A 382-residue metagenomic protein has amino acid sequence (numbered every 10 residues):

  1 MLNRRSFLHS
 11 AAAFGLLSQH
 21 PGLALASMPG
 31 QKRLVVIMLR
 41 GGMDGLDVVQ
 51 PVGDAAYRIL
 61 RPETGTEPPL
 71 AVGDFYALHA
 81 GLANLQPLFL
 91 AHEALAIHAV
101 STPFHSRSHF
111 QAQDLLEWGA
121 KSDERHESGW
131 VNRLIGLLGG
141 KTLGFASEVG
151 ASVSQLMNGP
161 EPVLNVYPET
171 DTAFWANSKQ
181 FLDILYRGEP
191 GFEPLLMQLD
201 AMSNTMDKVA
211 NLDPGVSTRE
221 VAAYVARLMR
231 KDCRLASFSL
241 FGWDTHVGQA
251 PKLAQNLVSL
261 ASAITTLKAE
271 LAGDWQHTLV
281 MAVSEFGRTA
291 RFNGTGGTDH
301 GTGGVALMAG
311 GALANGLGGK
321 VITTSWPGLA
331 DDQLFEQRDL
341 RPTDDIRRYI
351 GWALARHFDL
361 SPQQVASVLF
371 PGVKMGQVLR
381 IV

Functional and structural regions predicted by a protein language model:
M1-L271, R291, M308-V382: Feature for exported/extracytoplasmic and membrane-associated proteins, marking the mature portion
R230-C233, W275-Q276, G301: Short gly/pro-enriched beta-turn/loop segments at secondary-structure junctions
A250-A254, F286-G303: Short glycine/threonine-rich loop-to-helix capping motif typified by GTGT followed within a few residues by an Asp-Pro
L271-T295: Metal-dependent active-site segment of extracytoplasmic phospho-/sulfohydrolases and closely related
